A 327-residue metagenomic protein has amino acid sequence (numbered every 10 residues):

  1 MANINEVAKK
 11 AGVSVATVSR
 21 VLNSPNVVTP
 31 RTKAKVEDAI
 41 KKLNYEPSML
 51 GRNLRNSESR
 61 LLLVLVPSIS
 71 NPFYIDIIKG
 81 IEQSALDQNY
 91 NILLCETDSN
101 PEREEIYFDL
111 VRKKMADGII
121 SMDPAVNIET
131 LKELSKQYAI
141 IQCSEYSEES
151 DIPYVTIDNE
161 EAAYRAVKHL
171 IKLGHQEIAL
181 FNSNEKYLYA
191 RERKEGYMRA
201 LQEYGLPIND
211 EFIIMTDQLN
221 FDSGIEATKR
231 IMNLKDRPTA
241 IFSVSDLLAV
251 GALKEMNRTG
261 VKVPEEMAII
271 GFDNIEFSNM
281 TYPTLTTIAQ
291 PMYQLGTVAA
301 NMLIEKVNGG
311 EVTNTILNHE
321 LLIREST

Functional and structural regions predicted by a protein language model:
M1-E58, F73: N-terminal helix-turn-helix DNA-binding module of bacterial transcription factors
T17-R20, L54-S70, H169, E177-N184: Short beta-strand segments enriched in small/hydrophobic residues
Y45-L110, K114-D117: Amphipathic helical "hinge" segments at domain boundaries
P67-I75, L94-R103, V155-R165, F181-A227 (+4 more regions): Hinge/beta->alpha junction and helix N-cap segments in small-molecule ligand-binding domains
S99, S121-R165, L206, L247 (+1 more regions): Flexible loop/hinge segments that line or gate small-molecule binding clefts
A116-M122, A179-F181, I214, K235-S245 (+1 more regions): Periplasmic-binding protein-like
Q176-E177, I208-F212, V263-A268: Short acidic capping loops at alpha-helix termini that bridge into adjacent secondary structure
K229-T327: Flexible loop/turn connectors
